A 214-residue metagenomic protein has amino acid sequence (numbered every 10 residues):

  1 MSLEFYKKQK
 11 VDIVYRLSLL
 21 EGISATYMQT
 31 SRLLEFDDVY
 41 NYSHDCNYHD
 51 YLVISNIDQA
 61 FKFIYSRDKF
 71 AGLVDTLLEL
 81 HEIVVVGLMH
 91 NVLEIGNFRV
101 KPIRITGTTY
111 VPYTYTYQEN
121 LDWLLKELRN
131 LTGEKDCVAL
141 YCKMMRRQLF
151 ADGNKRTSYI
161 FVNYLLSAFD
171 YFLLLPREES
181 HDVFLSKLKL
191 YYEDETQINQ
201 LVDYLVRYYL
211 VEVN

Functional and structural regions predicted by a protein language model:
M1-N214: FIC/Doc superfamily catalytic core
